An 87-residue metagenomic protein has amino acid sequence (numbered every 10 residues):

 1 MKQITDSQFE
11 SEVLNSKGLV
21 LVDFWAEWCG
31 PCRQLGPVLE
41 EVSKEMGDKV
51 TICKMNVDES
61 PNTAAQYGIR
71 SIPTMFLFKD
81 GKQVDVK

Functional and structural regions predicted by a protein language model:
K2-V20, P61: A short beta-strand-turn-helix
T5, W25, T51-C53: Conserved Rossmann-like nucleotide-binding pocket used by diverse enzymes that bind dinucleotide cofactors
K17-L19, Q34-M55: Conserved helix-turn-beta segment immediately C-terminal to the redox Cys motif in thioredoxin-like folds
G18, F24-W28, S71: Short pre-active-site segment immediately N-terminal to redox-active cysteine/selenocysteine motifs in thiol-based
F24-V38: Conserved redox-active cysteine motifs that mediate thiol-disulfide chemistry, especially di-cysteine Cys-X(1-2)-Cys
V57-A65: Structural microenvironment flanking redox-active thiols in thiol-disulfide oxidoreductases
S71-K87: Non-catalytic, surface beta->alpha helical segment in thiol-disulfide oxidoreductase systems
